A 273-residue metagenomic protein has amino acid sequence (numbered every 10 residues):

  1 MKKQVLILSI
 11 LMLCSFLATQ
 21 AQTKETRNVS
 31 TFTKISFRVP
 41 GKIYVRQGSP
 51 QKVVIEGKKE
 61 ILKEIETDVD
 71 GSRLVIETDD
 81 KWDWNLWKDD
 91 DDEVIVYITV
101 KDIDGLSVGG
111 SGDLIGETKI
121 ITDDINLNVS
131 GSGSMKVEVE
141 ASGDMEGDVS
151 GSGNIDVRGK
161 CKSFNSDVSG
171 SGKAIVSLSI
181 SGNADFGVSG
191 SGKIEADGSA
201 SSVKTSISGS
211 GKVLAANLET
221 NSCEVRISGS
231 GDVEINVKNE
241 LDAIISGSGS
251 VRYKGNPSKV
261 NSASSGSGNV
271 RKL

Functional and structural regions predicted by a protein language model:
M1-K2: N-terminal secretory signal peptides that target proteins for export/translocation
V5-L8, T19-S130, K136-D148, D156-N165 (+6 more regions): Acidic (Asp/Glu) and glycine-rich low-complexity loops/linkers that are typically intrinsically disordered
M12-A18: Hydrophobic core
S134, N154, K193: Histidine-centered metal-chelating micro-motifs
V157-K162, G172-L273: Short, surface-exposed interaction patches in beta-rich subdomains that mediate adhesion/assembly near membranes
